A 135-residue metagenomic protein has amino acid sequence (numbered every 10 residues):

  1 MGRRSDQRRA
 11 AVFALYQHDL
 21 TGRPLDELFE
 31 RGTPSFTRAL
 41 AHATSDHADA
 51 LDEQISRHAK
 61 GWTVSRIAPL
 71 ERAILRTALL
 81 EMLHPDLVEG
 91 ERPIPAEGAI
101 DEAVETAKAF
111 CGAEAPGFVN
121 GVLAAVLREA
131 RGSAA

Functional and structural regions predicted by a protein language model:
M1-A135: N-terminal interaction/assembly modules
